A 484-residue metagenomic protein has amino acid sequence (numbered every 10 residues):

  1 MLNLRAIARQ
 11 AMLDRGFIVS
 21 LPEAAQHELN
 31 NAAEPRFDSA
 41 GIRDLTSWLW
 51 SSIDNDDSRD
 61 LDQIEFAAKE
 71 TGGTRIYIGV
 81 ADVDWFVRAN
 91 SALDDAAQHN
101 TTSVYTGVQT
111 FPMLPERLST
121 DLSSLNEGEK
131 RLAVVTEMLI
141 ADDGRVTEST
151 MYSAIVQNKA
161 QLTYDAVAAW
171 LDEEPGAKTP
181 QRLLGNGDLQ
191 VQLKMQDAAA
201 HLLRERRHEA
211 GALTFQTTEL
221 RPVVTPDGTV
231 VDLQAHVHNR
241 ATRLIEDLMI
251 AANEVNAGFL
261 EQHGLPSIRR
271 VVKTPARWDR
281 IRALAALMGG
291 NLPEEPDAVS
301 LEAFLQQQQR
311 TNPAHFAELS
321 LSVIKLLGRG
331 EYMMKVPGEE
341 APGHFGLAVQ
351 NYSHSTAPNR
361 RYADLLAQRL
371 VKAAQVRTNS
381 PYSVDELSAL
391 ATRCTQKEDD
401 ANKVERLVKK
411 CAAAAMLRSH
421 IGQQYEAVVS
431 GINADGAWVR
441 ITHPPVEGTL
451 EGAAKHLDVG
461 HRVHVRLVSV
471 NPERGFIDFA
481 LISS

Functional and structural regions predicted by a protein language model:
M1-E451, K455, V459-G460, V470-I477 (+1 more regions): Electropositive polyanion-binding surfaces
